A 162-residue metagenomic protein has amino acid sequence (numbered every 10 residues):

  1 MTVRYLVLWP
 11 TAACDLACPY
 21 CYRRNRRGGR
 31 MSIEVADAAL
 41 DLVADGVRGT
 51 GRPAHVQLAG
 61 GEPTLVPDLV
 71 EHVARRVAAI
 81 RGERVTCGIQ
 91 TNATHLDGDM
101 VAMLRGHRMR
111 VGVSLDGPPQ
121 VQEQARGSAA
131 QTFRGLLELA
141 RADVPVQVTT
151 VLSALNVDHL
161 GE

Functional and structural regions predicted by a protein language model:
M1-T2, G82: Extreme N-terminus of proteins, especially the signal/transit-peptide cleavage junction and the first residues
T2-E34: Canonical Radical SAM [4Fe-4S] cluster-binding loop centered on the CxxxCxxC motif and its immediate flanking residues
V35-A39: Short N-terminal amphipathic alpha-helix/helix-capping patch enriched in small hydrophobics with frequent Ser/Thr
L40-Q57, V66-E162: Radical SAM/AdoMet-radical enzyme domain recognition
G60-G61: Active-site neighborhood of divalent metal-dependent phosphoester/pyrophosphate hydrolases
